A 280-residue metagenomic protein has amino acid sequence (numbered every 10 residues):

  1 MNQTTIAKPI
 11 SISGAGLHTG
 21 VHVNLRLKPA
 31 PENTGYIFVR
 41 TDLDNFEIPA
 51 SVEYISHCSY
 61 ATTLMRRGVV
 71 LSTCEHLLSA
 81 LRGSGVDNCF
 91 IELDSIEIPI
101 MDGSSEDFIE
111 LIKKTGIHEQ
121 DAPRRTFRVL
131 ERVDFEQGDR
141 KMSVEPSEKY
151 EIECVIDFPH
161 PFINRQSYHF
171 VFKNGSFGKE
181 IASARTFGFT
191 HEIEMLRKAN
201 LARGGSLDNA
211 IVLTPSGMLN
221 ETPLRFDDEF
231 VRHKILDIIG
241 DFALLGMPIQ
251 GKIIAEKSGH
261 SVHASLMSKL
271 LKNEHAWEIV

Functional and structural regions predicted by a protein language model:
M1-D87, E92-V280: C-terminal regulatory domains involved in ligand/effector binding and gene-expression control
